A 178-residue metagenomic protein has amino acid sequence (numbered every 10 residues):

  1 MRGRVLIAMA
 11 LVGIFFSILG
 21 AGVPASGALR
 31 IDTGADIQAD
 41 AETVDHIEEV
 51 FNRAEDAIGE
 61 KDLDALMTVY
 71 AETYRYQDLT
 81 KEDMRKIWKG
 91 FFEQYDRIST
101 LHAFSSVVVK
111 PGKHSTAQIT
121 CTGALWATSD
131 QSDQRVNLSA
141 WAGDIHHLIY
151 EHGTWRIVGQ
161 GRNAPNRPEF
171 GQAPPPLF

Functional and structural regions predicted by a protein language model:
M1-L11: Bacterial N-terminal signal peptides that target proteins for export
M9-G20: Bacterial N-terminal signal peptides
G22-V69, G90, F104: Short, low-complexity N-terminal intrinsically disordered segments enriched in polar/charged residues
L63-E82: Short, solvent-exposed secondary-structure junction/capping segments
Y70, T80, K113, C121-L125 (+2 more regions): A mature extracytoplasmic/lumenal domain signature
K89-W141: Surface-exposed, charged secondary-structure patches
V136-G153: A short, surface-exposed beta-strand/turn
I149-F178: Low-complexity, intrinsically disordered terminal/linker segments enriched in charged and Gly/Pro repeats
